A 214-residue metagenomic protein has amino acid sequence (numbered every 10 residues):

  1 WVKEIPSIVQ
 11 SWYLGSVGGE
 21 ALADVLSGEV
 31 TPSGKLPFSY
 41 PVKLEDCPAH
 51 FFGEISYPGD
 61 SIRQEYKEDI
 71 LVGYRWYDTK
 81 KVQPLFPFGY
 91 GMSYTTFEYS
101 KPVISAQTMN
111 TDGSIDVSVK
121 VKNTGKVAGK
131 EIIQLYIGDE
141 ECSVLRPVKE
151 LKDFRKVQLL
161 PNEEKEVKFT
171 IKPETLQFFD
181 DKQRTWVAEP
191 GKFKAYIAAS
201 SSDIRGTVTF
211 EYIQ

Functional and structural regions predicted by a protein language model:
W1-K130, Y136, P190, K194-A198 (+2 more regions): Secreted, periplasmic, or luminal enzymes acting at the cell surface/secretory milieu
V42, Q134-L135, F178, T209: Sparse recognition of residues in long alpha-helices and their boundaries
E98, V103, K120, D153-L160 (+2 more regions): Generic structural detector for well-ordered beta-strands
S114-D116, E164-K168, R205-T207: Intrinsic-disorder/low-complexity, polar/charged segments enriched in Ser/Thr/Lys/Arg/Asp/Glu/Gln
K126-S143, K149-L151: Short acidic, flexible loop segments centered on an aromatic residue
S143-D181: Intrinsically disordered, low-complexity Pro/Gly/Ser/Thr-rich segments with frequent PxxP/GP/PP motifs and embedded
K172-Q214: Terminal connector regions
